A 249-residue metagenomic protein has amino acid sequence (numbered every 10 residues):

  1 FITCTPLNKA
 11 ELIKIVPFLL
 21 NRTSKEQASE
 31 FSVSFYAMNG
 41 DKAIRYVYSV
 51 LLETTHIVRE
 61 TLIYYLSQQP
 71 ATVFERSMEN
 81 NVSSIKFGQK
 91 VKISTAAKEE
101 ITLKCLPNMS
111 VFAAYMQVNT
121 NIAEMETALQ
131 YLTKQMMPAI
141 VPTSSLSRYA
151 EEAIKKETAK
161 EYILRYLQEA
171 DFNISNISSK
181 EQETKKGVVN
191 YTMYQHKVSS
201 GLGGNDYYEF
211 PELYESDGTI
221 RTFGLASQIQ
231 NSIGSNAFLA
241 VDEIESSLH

Functional and structural regions predicted by a protein language model:
F1-T54: Conserved P-loop NTP-binding catalytic core
P17-N21, K180-K185: Short, solvent-exposed loop/turn elements at beta->coil junctions and helix N-caps that rim active or binding pockets
K25-Q27, K42, A159, R221 (+2 more regions): Short, glycine/acidic-rich beta->alpha junctions
Q27-A28, D171-N173, G234-S235: Short, well-ordered loop/turn elements at secondary-structure boundaries
A28-E30, V82, G187-Y191: A generic structural signal for beta-strand entry/edge sites
V33-D41, Y64, H196-G203: Short acidic, glycine-rich loop/turn motifs
D41-E183: Electropositive, glycine-dotted interaction segments that contact anionic polymers or phosphate-rich ligands
K186-H249: Conserved ABC ATPase signature
